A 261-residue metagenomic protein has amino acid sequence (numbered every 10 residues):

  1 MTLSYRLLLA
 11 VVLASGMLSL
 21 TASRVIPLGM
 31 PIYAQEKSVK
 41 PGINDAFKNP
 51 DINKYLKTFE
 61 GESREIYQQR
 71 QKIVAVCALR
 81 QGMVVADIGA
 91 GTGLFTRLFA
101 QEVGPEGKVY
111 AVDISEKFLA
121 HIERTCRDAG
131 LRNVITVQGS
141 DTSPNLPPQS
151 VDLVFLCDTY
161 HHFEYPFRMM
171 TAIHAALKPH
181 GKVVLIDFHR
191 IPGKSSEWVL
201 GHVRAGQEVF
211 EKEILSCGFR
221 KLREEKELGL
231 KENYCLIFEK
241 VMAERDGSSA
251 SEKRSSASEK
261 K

Functional and structural regions predicted by a protein language model:
L28-A86: Class I SAM-dependent transferase core
T92-G104: Conserved SAM-binding loop of SAM-dependent methyltransferases across substrates and taxa, primarily the Class I
A100-Q101, F167-K182: A short glycine-rich, Lys/Arg-flanked "PGG" loop and its adjoining helix->strand segment in the class I
S115-E116: Conserved SAM/SAH-binding beta-strand->alpha-helix loop
A129-T142: Conserved SAM-binding strand-loop segment of SAM-dependent methyltransferases
P144-L153: A short acidic, Gly/Pro-enriched loop at the edge of an enzyme's catalytic core that lines a small-molecule cofactor
D152-F167: A short SAM/SAH-binding and catalytic strip from SAM-dependent methyltransferases
K221-G247, E252-K253, E259-K261: Core SAM-dependent methyltransferase catalytic element
